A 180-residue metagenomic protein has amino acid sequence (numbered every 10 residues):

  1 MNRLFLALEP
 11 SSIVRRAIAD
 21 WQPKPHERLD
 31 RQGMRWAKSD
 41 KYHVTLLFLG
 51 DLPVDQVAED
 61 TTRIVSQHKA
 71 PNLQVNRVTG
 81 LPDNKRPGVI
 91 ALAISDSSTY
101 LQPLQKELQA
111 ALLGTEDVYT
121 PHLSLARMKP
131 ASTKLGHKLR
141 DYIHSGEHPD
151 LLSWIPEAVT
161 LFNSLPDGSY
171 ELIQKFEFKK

Functional and structural regions predicted by a protein language model:
M1-K180: Histidine-dependent nucleotide/RNA phosphoesterase domain, centered on the 2H-phosphoesterase fold with its duplicated
